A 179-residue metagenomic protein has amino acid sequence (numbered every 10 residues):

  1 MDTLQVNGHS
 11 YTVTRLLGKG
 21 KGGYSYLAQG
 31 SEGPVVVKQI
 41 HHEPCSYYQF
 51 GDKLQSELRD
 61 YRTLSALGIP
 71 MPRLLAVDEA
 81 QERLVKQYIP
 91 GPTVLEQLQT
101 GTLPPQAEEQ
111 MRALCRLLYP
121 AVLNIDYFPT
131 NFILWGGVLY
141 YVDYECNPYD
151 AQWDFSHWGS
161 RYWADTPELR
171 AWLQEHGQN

Functional and structural regions predicted by a protein language model:
M1-T14: Juxta-kinase regulatory segment immediately upstream of eukaryotic protein kinase catalytic domains
V13-L16, K21-L54: ATP-binding glycine-rich loop module of kinase domains
Q49-L67: The N-lobe alphaC helix and its flanking beta3-alphaC-beta4 segment of protein kinase-like domains, centered on
I69-A107: Conserved structural core of kinase catalytic domains
Q106-L114: Conserved alphaE helix
A107, Y119-N124, L134-N179: C-lobe/activation-segment region of protein kinase-like
Y127: Hydrophobic HxD+1 residue recognition
T130-N131: Conserved protein-kinase catalytic-loop position immediately C-terminal to the HRD catalytic Asp
